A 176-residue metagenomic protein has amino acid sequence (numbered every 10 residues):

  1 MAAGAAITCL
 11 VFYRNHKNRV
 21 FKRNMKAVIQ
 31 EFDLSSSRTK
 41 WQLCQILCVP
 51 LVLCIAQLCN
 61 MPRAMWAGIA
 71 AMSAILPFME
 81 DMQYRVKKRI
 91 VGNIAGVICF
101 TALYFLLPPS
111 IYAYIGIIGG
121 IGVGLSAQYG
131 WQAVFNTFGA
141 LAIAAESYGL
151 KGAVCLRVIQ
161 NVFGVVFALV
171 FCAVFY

Functional and structural regions predicted by a protein language model:
M1-F138, A142-Y176: Alpha-helical transmembrane segments and their membrane-interface boundaries that form or gate the permeation pathway
